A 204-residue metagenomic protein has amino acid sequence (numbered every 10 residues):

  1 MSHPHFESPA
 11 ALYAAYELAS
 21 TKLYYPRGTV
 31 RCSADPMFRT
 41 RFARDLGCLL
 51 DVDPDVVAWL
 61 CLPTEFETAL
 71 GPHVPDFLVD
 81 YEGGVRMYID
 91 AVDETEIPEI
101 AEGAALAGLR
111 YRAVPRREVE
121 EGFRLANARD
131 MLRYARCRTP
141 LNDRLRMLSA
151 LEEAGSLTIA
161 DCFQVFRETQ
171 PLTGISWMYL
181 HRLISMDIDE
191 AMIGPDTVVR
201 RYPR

Functional and structural regions predicted by a protein language model:
M1-R204: Electrostatic, structured charged patches in enzyme active sites and in nucleic-acid/phosphate-binding
